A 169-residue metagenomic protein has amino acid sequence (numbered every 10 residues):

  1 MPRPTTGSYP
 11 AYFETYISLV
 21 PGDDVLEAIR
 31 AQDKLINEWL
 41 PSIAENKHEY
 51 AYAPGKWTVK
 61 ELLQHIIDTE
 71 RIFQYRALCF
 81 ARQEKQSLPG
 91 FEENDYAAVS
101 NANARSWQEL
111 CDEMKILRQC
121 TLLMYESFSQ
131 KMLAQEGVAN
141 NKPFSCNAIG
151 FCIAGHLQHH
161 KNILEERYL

Functional and structural regions predicted by a protein language model:
M1-T15, E49-E93, L122-L123, A134-L169: Short, contiguous alpha-helical
T15-G22, S100-A104, K142-C146: A short, mixed-charge helix-start or loop-turn motif at secondary-structure junctions
P21-G55: Short, contiguous, helix-prone interaction/anchoring segments in small proteins
V25, H48, G55, N103-L110 (+1 more regions): Residue-level recognition of alpha-helical structural elements
E27-W39, A97-A134: Acidic/histidine-rich alpha-helical segments that form the ligand environment of transition-metal centers
W39, I43-N46, E84, F128-K131 (+1 more regions): A short secondary-structure junction motif
